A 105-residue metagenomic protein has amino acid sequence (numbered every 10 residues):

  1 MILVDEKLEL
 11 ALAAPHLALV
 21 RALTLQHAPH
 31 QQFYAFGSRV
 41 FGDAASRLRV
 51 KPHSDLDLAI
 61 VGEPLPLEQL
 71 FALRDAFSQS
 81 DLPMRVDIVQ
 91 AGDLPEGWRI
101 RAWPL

Functional and structural regions predicted by a protein language model:
M1-A35, V40-H53, V61-L105: Catalytic core of pol beta-like nucleotidyltransferases
L58: Short active-site alpha-helical segment characteristic of glycosyltransferases and processive polysaccharide synthases
